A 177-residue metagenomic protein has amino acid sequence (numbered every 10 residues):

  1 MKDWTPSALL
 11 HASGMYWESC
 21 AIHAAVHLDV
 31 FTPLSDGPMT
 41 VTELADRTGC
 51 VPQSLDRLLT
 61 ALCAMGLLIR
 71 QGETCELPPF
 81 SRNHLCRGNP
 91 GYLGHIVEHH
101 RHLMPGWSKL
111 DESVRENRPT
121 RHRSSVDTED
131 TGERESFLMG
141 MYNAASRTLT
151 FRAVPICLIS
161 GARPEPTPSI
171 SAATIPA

Functional and structural regions predicted by a protein language model:
M1-G14: Long, low-complexity, charged/polar intrinsically disordered regions in eukaryotic proteins
H11-H27, T32-P38, R47, Q53-P155: Conserved Class I S-adenosyl-L-methionine-dependent methyltransferase catalytic core
C63, S169-A172: A structural alpha-helix within SAM-dependent methyltransferase catalytic domains
S124, P168-S169: Residue-level recognition of conserved structural "scaffold" positions that shape functional pockets and channels
A153-R163, P168: Conserved class I S-adenosyl-L-methionine
A173-A177: Conserved S-adenosyl-L-methionine
